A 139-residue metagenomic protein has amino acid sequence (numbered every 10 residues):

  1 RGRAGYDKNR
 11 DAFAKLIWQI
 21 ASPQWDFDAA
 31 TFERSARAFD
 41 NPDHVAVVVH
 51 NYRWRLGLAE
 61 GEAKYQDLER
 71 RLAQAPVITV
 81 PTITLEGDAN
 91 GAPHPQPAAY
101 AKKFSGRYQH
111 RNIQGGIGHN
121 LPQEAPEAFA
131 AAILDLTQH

Functional and structural regions predicted by a protein language model:
R1-I113, H139: Flexible "cap/lid" subdomain of the alpha/beta-hydrolase fold that forms the substrate-access gate
Y52, F129, I133, T137: Hydrophobic "lid"/C-terminal helical patch of Rossmann-like NAD(P)-dependent dehydrogenase/epimerase domains
I117-A125, A130: Catalytic histidine-centered segment of alpha/beta-hydrolase-like enzymes
